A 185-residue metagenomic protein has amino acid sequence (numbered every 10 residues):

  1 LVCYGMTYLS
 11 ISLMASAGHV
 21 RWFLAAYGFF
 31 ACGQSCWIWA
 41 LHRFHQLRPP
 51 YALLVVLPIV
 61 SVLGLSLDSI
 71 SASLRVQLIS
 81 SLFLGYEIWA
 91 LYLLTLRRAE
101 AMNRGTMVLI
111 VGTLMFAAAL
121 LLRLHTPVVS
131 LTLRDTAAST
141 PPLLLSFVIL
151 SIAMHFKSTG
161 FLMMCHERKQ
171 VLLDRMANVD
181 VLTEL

Functional and structural regions predicted by a protein language model:
L1, L144-F147: Juxtamembrane helix-loop boundaries in multi-pass membrane proteins
M6-A137, L144, M154, G160 (+1 more regions): Juxtamembrane segments at transmembrane-helix boundaries in multi-pass signal-transduction membrane proteins
D174-L185: Conserved nucleotide-binding and Mg2+-coordinating catalytic segments in signaling enzymes
